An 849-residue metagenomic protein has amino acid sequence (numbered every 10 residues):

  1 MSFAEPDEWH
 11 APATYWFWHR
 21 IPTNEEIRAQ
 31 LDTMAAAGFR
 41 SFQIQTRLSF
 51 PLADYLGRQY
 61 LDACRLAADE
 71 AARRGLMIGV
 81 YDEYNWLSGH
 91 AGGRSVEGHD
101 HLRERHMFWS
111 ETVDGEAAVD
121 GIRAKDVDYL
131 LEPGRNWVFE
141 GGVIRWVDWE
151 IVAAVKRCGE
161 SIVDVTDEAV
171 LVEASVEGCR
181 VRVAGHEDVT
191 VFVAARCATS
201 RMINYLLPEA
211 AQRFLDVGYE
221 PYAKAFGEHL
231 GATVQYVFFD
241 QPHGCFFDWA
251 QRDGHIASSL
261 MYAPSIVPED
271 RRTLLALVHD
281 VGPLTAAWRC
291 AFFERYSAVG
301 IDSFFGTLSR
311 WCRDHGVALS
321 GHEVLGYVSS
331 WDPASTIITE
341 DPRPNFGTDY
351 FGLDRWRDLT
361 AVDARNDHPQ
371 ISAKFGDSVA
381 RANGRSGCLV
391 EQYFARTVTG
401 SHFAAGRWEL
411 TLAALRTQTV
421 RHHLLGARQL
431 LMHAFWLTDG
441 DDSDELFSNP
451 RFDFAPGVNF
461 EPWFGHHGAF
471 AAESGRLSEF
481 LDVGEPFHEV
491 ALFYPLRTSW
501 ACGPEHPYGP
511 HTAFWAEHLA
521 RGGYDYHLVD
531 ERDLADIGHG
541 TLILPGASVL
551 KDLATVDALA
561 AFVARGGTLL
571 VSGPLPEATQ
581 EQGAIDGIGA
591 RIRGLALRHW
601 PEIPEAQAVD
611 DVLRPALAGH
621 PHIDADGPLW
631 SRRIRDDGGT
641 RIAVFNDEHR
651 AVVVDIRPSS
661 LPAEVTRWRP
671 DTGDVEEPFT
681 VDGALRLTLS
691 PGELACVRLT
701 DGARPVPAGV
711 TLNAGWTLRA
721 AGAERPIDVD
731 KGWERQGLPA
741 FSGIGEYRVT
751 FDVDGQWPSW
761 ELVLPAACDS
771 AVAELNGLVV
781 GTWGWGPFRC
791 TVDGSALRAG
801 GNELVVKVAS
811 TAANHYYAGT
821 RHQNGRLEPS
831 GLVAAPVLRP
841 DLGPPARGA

Functional and structural regions predicted by a protein language model:
E8-A13, F17, I21-A29, S41-F42 (+10 more regions): Carbohydrate-binding surfaces of carbohydrate-active enzymes
I78-C197: Active-site "lid/cap" and pocket-lining segments within catalytic core domains
A153-A154, E160-E228, V681-A708, G801: Extended acidic/polar, glycine-enriched regions that form or flank non-catalytic beta-rich accessory modules
S200, A703-R704, A809-Y816: Short acidic/polar inter-strand loop motif in beta-rich domains
F751-V753, W757-N776, L804-K807: Aromatic-lined ligand-binding clefts that engage carbohydrates, nucleic acids, or primary amines
D752, F788-G801, K807, A812: Short, surface-exposed tryptophan/glycine-enriched loops that mediate extracellular molecular recognition
V780-G781: Short hydrophobic beta-strand segments in globular cytosolic domains
Y817-G848: Exposed low-complexity, polar/acidic, P/S/T/G-rich flexible segments that act as propeptides, protease-susceptible
